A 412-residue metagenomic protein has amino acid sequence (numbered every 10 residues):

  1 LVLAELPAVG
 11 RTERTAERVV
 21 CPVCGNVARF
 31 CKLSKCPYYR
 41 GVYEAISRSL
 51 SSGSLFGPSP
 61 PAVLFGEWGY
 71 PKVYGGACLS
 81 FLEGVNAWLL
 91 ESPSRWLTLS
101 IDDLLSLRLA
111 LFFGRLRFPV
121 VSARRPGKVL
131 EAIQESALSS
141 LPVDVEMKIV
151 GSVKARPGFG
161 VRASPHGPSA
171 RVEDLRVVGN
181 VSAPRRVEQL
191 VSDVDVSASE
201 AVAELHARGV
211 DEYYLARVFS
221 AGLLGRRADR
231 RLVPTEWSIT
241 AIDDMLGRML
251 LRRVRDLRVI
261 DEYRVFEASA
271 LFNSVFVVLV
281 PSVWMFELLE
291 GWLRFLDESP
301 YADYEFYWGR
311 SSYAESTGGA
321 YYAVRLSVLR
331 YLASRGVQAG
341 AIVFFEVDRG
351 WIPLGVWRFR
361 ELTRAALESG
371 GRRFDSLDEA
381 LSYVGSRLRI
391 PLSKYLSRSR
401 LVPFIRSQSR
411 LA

Functional and structural regions predicted by a protein language model:
L1-A412: Long, low-complexity intrinsically disordered regions enriched in acidic and polar residues with frequent FG dipeptides
